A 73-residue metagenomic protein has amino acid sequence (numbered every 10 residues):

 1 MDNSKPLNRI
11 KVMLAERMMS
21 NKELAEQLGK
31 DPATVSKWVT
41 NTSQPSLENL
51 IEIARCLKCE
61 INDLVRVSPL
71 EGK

Functional and structural regions predicted by a protein language model:
M1-S20: A short, Lys/Arg-rich alpha-helix, primarily the initiator
V12, R17-M18, K37, V65-K73: Short, charged recognition helix plus adjacent turn of helix-turn-helix-like nucleic-acid-binding domains
E16, Q27, C56: Residues within the alpha-helical elements of helix-turn-helix
N21, P32, L47-L50: Helix-turn-helix DNA-binding elements, focusing on the entry/boundary residues of the two helices that contact DNA
L24-A25, I53: Short alpha-helical "recognition helix" segments of helix-turn-helix
K30-P45: Recognition helix of helix-turn-helix/homeodomain-like DNA-binding domains that insert into the DNA major groove
E48-D63: DNA major-groove recognition helix of helix-turn-helix/homeodomain DNA-binding modules
